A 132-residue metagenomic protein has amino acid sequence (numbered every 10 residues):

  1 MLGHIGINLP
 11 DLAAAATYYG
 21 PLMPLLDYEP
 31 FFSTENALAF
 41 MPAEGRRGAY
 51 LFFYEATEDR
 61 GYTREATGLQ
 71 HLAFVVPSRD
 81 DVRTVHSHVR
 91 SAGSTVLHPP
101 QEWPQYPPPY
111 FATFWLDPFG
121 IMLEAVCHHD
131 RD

Functional and structural regions predicted by a protein language model:
M1-A16, L72, H129-D132: N-terminal beta-strand motif that seeds the catalytic metal site of vicinal oxygen chelate
N8-F52: Core segments of cupin and vicinal oxygen chelate
L9-A14, A73-T113, P118: Vicinal oxygen chelate
M41-P77, R83-T84, S91: Long, continuous compositionally biased terminal/linker segments
Y50, M122-A125: Short glycine-/small-residue motifs
P107, F114, V126-D132: Short beta->alpha transition motifs characteristic of CBS
